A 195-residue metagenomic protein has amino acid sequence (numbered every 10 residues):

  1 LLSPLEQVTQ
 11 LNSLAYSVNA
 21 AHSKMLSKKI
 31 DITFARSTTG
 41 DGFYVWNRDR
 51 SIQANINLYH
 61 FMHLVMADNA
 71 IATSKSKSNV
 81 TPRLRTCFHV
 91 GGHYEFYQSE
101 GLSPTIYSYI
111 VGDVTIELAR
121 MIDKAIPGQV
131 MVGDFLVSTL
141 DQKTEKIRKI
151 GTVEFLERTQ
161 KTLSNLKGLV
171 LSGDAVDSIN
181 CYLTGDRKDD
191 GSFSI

Functional and structural regions predicted by a protein language model:
L1: Catalytic-site or vestigial catalytic-site microsegments of nucleotide-handling domains
P4-K29: Active-site-proximal alpha-helical element of nucleotidyl cyclase-like catalytic domains and analogous helices
T9, S13, H60, Y109-I116: A general alpha-helical scaffold signature found inside nucleotide-binding enzyme cores
S27-A54, A72-V111: Catalytic core of nucleotidyl cyclases, primarily class III adenylyl/guanylyl cyclases
N57-V65: Short amphipathic alpha-helices in soluble, non-transmembrane regions that often serve as interface/regulatory elements
D113-F135: Catalytic/regulatory signature loops of cyclic-dinucleotide turnover enzymes and related class III nucleotidyl cyclases
P127-I195: Intrinsically disordered, glycine/charged-rich C-terminal tails and inter-domain linkers that flank nucleotidyl cyclase
